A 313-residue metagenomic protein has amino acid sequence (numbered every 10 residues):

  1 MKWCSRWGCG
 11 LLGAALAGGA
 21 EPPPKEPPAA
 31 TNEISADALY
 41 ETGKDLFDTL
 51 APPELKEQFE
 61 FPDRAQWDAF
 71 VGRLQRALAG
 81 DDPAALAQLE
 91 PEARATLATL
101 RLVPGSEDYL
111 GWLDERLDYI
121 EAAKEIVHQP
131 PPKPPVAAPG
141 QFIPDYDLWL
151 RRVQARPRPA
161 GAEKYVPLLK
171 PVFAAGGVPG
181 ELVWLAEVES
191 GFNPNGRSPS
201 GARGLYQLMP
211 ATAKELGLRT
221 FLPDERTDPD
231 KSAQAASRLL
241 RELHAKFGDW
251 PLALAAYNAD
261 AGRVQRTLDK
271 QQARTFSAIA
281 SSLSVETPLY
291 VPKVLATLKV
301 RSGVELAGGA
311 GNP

Functional and structural regions predicted by a protein language model:
M1-E187, N193, R197, E242 (+3 more regions): Cell-wall glycan-active module
F142, E286-Y290: Alpha-helical structural motif
A155-V166, A175-V178, S198-Y206, E225-A236 (+2 more regions): Solvent-exposed, acidic/flexible segments
V178-E181, R219, D249-W250, D260: Helix N-cap / loop-to-helix initiation motif
A186-F192, L208, P229-L240, G248-R274 (+2 more regions): Acidic helix/loop microenvironments that form the catalytic cleft of cell-wall polysaccharide enzymes
S200-L222, P229, A233-L240, V264 (+1 more regions): Substrate-binding/active-site groove segments that recognize and process beta-1,4-linked N-acetyl-hexosamine
Q207-T212, N258-K270, V291-A307: A structural motif
E215, P223-R226, Q272, A280 (+2 more regions): Compact recognition or signaling/catalytic modules
